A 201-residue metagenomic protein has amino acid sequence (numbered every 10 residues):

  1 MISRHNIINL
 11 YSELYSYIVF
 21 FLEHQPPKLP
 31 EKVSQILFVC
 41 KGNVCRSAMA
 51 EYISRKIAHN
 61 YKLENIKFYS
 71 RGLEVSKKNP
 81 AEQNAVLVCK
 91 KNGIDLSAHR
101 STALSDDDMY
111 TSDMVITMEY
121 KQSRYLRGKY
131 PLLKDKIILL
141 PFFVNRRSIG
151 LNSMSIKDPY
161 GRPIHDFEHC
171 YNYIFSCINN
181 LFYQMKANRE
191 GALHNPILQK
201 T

Functional and structural regions predicted by a protein language model:
I2, S12-T111, K186-G191: Conserved active-site segments centered on acidic
I2-P26, Y125-T201: Phosphate-binding/catalytic loops
D95, D106-D108, D113, D135 (+2 more regions): Acidic-enriched, low-complexity/disordered segments with a strong bias for Aspartate over Glutamate
S105, S123-L126: Short, well-ordered alpha-helical microsegments
E119-K121: Helix N-cap/beta->alpha junction signal
